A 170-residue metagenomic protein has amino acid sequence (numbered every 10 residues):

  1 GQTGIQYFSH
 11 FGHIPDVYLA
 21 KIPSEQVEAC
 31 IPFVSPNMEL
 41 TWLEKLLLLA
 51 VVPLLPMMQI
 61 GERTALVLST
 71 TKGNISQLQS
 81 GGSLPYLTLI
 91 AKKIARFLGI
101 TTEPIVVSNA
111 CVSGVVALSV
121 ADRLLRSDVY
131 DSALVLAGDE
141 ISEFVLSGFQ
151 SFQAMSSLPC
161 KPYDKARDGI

Functional and structural regions predicted by a protein language model:
G1-T102, S142, S151-G169: Conserved "HGTGT" condensation-loop signature of ketosynthase/thiolase-family condensing enzymes that catalyze
V51, L98, I105-A137: Active-site-proximal alpha-helical scaffold in enzymes
L84-T88, K92, S108-V115, S119 (+3 more regions): Short, amphipathic alpha-helical segments
R126, G169-I170: A general structural signal for short secondary-structure junctions and capping/turn motifs
